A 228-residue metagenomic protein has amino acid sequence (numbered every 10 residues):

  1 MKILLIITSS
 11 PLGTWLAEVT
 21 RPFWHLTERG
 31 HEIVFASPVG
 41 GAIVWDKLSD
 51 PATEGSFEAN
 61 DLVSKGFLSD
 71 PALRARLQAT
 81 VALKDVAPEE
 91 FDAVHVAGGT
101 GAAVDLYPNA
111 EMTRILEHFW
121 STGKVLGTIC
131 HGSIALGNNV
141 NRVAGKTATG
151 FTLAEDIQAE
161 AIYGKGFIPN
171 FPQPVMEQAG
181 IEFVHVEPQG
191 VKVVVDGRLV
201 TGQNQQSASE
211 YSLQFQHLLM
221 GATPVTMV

Functional and structural regions predicted by a protein language model:
M1-T122, I134-V228: Extended, subdomain-level signal for the structured scaffold at the beginning of enzyme domains
L126: Conserved, well-structured core segments that form or line functional sites
I129-H131: Short, thiol/selenol-centered motifs that function as redox-active sites or metal-ligating centers
